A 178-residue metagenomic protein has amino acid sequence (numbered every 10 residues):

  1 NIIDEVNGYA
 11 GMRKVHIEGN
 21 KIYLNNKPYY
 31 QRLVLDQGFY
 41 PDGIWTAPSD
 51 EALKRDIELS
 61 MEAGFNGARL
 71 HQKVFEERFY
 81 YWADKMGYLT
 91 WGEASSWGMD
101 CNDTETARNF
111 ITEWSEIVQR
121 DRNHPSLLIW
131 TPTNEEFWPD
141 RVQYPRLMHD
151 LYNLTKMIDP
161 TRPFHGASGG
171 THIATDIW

Functional and structural regions predicted by a protein language model:
N1-E62: N-terminal carbohydrate-binding accessory modules
I57-E58, G67-W178: Substrate-binding/catalytic cleft of secreted carbohydrate-active enzymes, primarily glycoside hydrolases
